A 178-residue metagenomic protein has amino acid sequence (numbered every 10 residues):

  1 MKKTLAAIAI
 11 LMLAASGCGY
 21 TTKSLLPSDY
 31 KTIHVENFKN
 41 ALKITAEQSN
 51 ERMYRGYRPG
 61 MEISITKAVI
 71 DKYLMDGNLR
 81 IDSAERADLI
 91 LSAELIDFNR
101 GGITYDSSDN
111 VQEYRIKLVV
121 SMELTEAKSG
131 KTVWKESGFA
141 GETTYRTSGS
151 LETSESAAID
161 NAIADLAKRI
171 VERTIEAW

Functional and structural regions predicted by a protein language model:
M1-G17: Sec-dependent bacterial lipoprotein signal peptides
T4, M122-S137, R169-W178: Short secondary-structure transition/capping segments
S16-I70, N78, E172-W178: A structural "domain/chain start" motif
I33, L91, S137: A broad, low-specificity signal marking well-ordered, structured residues that form hydrophobic/aromatic
M53-R58, K131-K168: Short secondary-structure boundary motifs at beta->alpha junctions and helix caps
M75-V133, G141-T153: Surface-exposed short loop/turn segments
